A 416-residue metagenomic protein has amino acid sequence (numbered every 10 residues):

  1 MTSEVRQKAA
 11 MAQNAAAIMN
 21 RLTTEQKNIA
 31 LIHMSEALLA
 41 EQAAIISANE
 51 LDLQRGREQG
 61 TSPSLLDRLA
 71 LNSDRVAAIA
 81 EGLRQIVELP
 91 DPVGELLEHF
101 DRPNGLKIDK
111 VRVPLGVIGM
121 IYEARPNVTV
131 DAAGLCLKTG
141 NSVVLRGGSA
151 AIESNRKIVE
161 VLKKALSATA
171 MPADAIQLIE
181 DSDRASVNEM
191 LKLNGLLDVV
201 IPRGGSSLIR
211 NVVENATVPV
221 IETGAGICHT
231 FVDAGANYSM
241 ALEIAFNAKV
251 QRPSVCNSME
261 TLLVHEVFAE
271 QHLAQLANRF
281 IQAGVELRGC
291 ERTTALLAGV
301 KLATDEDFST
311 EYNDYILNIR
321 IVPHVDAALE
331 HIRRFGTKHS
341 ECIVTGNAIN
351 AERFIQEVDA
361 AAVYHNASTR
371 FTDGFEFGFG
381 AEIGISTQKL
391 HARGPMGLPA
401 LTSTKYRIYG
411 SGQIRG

Functional and structural regions predicted by a protein language model:
M1-I108: N-terminal Rossmann-like NAD(P)+-binding subdomain of aldehyde/semialdehyde dehydrogenases
M11, A124-R125, D131-T139, A165-A168 (+2 more regions): ALDH superfamily catalytic-core signature
A15-R21, L263-V264, D314-P323, K338-I343: Short, well-ordered beta-strand elements within core beta-sheets of diverse protein domains
T24-N28, V93, T169-I176, P253-S258 (+4 more regions): Flexible, glycine/charged-enriched surface loops at secondary-structure junctions
I29, E330-R415: C-terminal core of ALDH-fold dehydrogenases
E88, L97-S239: Rossmann-like NAD(P) dinucleotide-binding subdomain of oxidoreductase/dehydrogenase enzymes
F231-G235, L263-E266, V322, V344-G346 (+1 more regions): Short beta-strand-to-turn element immediately C-terminal to the catalytic PLP-Schiff-base lysine in fold type I
